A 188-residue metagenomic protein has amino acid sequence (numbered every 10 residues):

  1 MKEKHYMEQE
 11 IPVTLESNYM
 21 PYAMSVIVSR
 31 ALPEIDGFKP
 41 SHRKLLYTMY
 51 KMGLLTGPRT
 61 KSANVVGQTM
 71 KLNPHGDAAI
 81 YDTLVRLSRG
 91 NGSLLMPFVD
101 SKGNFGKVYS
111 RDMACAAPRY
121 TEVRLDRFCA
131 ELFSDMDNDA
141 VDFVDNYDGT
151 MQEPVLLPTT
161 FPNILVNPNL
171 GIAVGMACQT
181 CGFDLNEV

Functional and structural regions predicted by a protein language model:
M1-V188: Catalytic phosphate-handling regions of large nucleic-acid enzymes and associated NTPases
